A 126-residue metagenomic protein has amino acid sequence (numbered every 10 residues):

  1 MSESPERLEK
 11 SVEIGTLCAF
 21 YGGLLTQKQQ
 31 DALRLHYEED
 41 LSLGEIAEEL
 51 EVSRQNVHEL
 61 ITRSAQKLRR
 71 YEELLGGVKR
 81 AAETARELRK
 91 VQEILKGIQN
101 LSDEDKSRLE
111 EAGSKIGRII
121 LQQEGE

Functional and structural regions predicted by a protein language model:
T16-L25: Short amphipathic alpha-helical boundary/capping segments
Q27-E38: Short amphipathic alpha helix immediately N-terminal
L33, E45-A47, V57: Hydrophobic positions on the alpha-helical face of helix-turn-helix-like DNA-binding modules
S53-R54: Helix-turn-helix DNA-binding motif, specifically the short coil turn and the N-cap/start of the second
L60-R63: Residues within the DNA-recognition helix of helix-turn-helix
A65-E72: C-terminal flanking helix
L74-N100: Intrinsically disordered, low-complexity basic tails/linkers immediately adjacent to helix-turn-helix/homeobox/MYB/SANT
